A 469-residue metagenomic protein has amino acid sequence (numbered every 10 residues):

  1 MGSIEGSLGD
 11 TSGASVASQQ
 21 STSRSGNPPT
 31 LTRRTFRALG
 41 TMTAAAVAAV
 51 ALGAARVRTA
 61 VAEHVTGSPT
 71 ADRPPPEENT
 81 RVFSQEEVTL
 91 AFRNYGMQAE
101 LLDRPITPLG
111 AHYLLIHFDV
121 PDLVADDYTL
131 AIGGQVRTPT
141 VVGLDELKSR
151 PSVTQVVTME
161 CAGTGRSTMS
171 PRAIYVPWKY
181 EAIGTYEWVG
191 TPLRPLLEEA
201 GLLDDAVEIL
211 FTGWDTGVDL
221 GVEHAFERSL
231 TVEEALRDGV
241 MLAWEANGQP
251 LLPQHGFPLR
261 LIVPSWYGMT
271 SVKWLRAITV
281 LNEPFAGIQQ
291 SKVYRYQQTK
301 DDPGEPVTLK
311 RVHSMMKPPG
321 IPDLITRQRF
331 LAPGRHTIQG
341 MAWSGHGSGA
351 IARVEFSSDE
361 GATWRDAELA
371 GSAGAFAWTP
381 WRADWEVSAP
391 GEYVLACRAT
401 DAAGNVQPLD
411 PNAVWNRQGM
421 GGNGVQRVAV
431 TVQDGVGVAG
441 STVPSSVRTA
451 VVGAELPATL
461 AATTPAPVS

Functional and structural regions predicted by a protein language model:
M1-T35, A46: N-terminal secretory signal peptides
S7, Q19, G53, A60 (+2 more regions): Compositionally biased, intrinsically disordered low-complexity segments
D10, R33, T41-A44, A54 (+5 more regions): Generic detector of low-complexity/intrinsically disordered segments and short hydrophobic N-terminal stretches
T11-A14, T35, M42-A48, T59 (+4 more regions): Short, intrinsically disordered, low-complexity terminal segments
Q20-S21, S25, R34-A38, T59 (+2 more regions): Positively charged, low-complexity intrinsically disordered regions
P29-A38, A45-P69: N-terminal twin-arginine translocation
E63-L460: Structured, non-membrane catalytic/scaffold regions adjacent to prosthetic-group chemistry
T464-S469: Long, low-complexity, intrinsically disordered segments
